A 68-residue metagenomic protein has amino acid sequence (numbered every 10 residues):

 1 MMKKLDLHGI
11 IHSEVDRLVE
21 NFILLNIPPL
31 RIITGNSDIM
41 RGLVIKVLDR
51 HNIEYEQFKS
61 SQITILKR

Functional and structural regions predicted by a protein language model:
M1-R68: Long, charged, low-complexity intrinsically disordered regions
